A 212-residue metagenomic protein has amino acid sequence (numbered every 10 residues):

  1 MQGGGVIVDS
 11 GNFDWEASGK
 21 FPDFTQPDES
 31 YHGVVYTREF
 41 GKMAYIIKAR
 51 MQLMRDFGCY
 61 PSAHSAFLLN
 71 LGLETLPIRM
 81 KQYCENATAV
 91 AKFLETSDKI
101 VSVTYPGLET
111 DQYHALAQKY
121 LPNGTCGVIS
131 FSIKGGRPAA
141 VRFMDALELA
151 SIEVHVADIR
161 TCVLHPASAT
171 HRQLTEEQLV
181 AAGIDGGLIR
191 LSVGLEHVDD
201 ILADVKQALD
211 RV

Functional and structural regions predicted by a protein language model:
M1-V128, S132-C162, A167: Active-site C-terminal subdomain of aminotransferase-like
R79, D145, T161-V212: PLP-dependent enzyme catalytic core of the Aspartate aminotransferase-like
